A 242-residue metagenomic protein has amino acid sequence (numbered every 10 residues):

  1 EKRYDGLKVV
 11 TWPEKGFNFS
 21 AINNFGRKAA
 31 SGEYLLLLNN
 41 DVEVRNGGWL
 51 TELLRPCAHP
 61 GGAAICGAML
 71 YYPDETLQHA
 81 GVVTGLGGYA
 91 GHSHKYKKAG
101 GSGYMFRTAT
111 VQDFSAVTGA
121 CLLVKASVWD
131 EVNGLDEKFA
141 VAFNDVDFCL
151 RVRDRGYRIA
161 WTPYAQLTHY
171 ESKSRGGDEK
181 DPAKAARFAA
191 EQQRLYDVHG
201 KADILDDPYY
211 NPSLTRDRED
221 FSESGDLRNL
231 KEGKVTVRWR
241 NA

Functional and structural regions predicted by a protein language model:
E1-G16: Acidic donor-binding segment of Leloir-type glycosyltransferases
W12, C66-M69, T162-P163, Y170: Short glycine/serine/threonine-enriched helix-capping/active-site loop that flanks the nucleotide-sugar donor pocket
W12-A30, G48: Glycine-rich, basic loop-to-helix element that forms the pyrophosphate-binding segment of sugar-nucleotide handling
L35: Short aromatic/hydrophobic "clamp" motif used to bind/position activated sugar donors
L38-D41, D136: Active-site acidic Asp-centered loop
V42-Y89: Conserved donor NDP-sugar-binding/catalytic core segment of glycosyltransferases
W49-L54, R107-N133, K138-T168: A short, conserved alpha-helix in the catalytic core of glycosyltransferases
D74-E75, L86-D113, T118, L123 (+2 more regions): C-terminal, non-catalytic tails of nucleotide-sugar-dependent glycosyltransferases
